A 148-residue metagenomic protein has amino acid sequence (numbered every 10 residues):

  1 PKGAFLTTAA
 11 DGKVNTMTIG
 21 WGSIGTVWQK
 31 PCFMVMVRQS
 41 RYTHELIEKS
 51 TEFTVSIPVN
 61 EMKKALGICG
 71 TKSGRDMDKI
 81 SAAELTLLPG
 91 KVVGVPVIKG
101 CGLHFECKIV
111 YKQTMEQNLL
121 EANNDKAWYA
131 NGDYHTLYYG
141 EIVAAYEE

Functional and structural regions predicted by a protein language model:
P1-I19, S23-E148: Active-site-proximal mixed secondary-structure blocks
